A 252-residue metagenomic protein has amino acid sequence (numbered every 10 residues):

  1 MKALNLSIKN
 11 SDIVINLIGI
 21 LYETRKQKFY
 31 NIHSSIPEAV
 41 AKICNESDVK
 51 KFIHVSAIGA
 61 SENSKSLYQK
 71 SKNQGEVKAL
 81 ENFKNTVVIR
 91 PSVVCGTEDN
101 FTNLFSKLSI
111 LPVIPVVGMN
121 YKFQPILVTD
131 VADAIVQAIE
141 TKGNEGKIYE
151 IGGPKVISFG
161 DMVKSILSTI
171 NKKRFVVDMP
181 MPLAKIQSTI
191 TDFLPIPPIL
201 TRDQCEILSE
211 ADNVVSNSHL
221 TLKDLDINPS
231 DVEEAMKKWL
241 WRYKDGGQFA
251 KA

Functional and structural regions predicted by a protein language model:
M1-A39, I43-S47, I58-E62: NAD(P)H-binding glycine-rich loop region in Rossmannoid oxidoreductase-like domains and their noncatalytic homologs
E23, I58-K70, V93-D99: Conserved catalytic-site region of short-chain dehydrogenase/reductase
Y30-P37, I53, K72, Q124: Short alpha-helix in the Rossmann-fold core of NAD(P)-dependent oxidoreductases
S34-V40, S71-N82: Conserved catalytic Lys-bearing alpha helix of Rossmann-like short-chain dehydrogenase/reductases
S56, V77-K107: Conserved beta-loop-beta element that borders a ligand/cofactor-binding pocket
N100-F101, G118-E140, K147-E150, D161: Substrate-positioning beta->alpha
T141-T201, S216-A252: Mid/C-terminal beta-alpha module of Rossmann-like enzyme folds, strongest in SDR-family dehydrogenases/epimerases
